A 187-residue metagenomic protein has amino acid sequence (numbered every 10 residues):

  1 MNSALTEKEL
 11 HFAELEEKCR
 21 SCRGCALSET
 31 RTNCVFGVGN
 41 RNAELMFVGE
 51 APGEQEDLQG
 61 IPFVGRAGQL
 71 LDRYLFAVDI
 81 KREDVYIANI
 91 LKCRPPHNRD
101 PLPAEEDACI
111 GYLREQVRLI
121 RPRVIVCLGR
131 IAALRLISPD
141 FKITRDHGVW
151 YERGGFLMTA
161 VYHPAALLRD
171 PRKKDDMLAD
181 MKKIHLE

Functional and structural regions predicted by a protein language model:
M1-E187: A polyanion-binding, active-site-adjacent surface
